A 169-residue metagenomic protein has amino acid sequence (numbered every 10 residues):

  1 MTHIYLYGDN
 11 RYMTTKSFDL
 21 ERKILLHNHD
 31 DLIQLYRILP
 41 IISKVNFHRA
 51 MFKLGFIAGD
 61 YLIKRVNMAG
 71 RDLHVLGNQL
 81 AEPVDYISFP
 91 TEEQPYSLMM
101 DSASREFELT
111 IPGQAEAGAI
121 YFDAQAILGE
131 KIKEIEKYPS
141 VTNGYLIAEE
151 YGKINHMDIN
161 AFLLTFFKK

Functional and structural regions predicted by a protein language model:
M1-K169: DEDD superfamily 3′-5′ metal-dependent exonuclease/proofreading module
